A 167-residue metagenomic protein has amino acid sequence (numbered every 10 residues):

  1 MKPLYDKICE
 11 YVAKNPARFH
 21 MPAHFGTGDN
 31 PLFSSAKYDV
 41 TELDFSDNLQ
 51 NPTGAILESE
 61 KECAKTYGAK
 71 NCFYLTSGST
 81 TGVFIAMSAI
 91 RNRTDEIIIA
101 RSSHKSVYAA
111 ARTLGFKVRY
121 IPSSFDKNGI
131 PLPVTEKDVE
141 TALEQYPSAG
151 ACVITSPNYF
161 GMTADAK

Functional and structural regions predicted by a protein language model:
M1-G54: N-terminal "arm"/small-domain region of PLP-dependent enzymes with the aminotransferase-like
F33-G78, S102-S103: Conserved N-terminal alpha-helix of the aminotransferase class I/II PLP-enzyme fold
I56, S77-G82, S103-S106, P157-M162: Gly/Ser/Thr-rich loops at beta-strand to alpha-helix junctions that form or flank small-molecule/cofactor-binding
K70-E96, A110: Conserved beta-loop-alpha segment that forms the PLP phosphate-binding cup at the N-terminus of a helix
I99-V118: Substrate-binding/gating loop at the entrance of the active-site cleft, primarily in PLP-dependent aminotransferase-like
S102-K105, P122-N128: Short, acidic/turn-prone active-site loops that include or flank metal/cofactor- and phosphate-binding residues
I130-K167: Active-site phosphate-binding strand-loop segment of PLP-dependent enzymes
